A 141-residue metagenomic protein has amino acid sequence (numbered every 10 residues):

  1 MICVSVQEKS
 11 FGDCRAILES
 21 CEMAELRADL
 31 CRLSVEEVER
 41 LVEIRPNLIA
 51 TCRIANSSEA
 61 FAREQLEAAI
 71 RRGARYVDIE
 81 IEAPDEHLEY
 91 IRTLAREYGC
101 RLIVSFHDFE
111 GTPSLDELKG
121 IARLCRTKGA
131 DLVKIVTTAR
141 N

Functional and structural regions predicted by a protein language model:
M1-C3, M23-E25, N47-T51, R75-D78 (+2 more regions): Structural preference for beta-strand elements that scaffold enzyme active sites
M1-R63, R71: Conserved N-terminal beta1-alpha1 strand-loop-helix module at the mouth
C14-R15, V38, L66, L88 (+2 more regions): Generic hydrophobic/aromatic pocket-lining and core-packing "Φ" positions
S20-E22, R63-I79, K119-K134: Structural recognition of alpha->loop->beta junctions
A28-L30, I81, T137: Residues that line or immediately flank small-molecule/substrate-binding pockets and catalytic motifs
L41-V42, A69, A95, C125: A generic structural signal for well-ordered alpha-helical segments
S57-E64, P113-K119: Glycine-rich, charge-decorated loop segments at or immediately adjacent to ligand/cofactor-binding or catalytic sites
A83-N141: Catalytic alpha/beta core domains of metabolic enzymes, predominantly
